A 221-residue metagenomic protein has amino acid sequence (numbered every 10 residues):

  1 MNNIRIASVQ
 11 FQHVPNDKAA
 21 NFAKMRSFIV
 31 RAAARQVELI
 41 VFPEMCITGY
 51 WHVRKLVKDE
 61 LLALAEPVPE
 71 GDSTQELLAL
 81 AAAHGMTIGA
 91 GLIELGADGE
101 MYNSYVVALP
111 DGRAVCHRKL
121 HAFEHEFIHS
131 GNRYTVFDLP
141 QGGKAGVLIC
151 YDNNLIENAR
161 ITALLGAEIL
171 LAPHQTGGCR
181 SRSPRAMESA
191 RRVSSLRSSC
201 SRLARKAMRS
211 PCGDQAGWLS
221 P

Functional and structural regions predicted by a protein language model:
N2-S8: Extreme N-terminal starter segment of soluble prokaryotic enzymes
A7, T87-G89, G146, L170 (+1 more regions): Structural detector of well-ordered beta-strand residues that form the stable sheet scaffold of enzyme domains
S8, F42, C150: Generic enzyme active-site microenvironment
Q10-P15: Short polar catalytic/cofactor-binding loops
K18, S27-P110, G177-R202, A207-R209 (+1 more regions): Cys-nucleophile CN-hydrolase/nitrilase-fold catalytic domain and related Cys-dependent amidase chemistry that acts on
A20-I29, N153-R160: Short, acidic/polar
E66-P69, A79, L95-M187: Active-site catalytic loop in hydrolytic enzyme cores
